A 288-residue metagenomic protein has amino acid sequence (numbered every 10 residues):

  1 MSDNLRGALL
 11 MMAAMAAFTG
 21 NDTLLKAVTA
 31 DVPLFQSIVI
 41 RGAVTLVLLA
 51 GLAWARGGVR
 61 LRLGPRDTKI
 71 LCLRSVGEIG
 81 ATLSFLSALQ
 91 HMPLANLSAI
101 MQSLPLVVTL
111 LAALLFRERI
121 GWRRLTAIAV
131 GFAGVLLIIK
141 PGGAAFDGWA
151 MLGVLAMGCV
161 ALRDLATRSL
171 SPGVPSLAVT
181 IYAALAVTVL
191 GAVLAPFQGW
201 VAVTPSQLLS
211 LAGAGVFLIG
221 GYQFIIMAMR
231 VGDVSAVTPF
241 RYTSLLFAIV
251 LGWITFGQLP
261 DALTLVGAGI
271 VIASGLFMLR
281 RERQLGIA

Functional and structural regions predicted by a protein language model:
R6-A14, A53-W54, V59-S84, G148-A156 (+1 more regions): Loop-to-transmembrane-helix transition segments
M15-G20, A50, S75-L83, P105-L110 (+7 more regions): Hydrophobic/small/kink-forming positions within alpha-helical transmembrane segments of polytopic membrane proteins
T23-K26, L49, A144-V203, S210: Transmembrane alpha-helical segments that form core, pore/gating elements of small-molecule transporters/exporters
D31-G80, C159-L162, Y182-Q198: Transmembrane alpha-helices of multi-pass small-molecule transport proteins
P33-V47, S87-P105, F146-C159, T204-L218 (+1 more regions): Structural signature of hydrophobic alpha-helical transmembrane segments
F85-S87, L104-T126, L246-L265: C-terminal transmembrane-helix exit sites in multi-pass transporters
L97-S103, L170-A186, Q223-W253: Helix-helix packing/entry segments at the starts of transmembrane helices
R123-K140, L152, L263-E282: Hydrophobic transmembrane alpha-helices of multi-pass small-molecule transport proteins
